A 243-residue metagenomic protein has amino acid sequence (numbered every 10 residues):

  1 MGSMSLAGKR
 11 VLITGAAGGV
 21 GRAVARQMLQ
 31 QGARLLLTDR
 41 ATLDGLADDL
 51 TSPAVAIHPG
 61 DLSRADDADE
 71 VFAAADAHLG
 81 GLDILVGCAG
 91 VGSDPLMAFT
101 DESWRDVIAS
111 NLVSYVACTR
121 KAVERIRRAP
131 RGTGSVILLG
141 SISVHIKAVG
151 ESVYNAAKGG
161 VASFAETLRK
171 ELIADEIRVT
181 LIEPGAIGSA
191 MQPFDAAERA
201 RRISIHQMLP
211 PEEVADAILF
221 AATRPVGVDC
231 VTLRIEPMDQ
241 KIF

Functional and structural regions predicted by a protein language model:
A17-G18: Conserved glycine-rich cofactor-binding loop
Q31-L46: Conserved glycine-rich Rossmann-like NAD(P)H-binding loop of the short-chain dehydrogenase/reductase
C88-S93: Conserved NAD(P)H cofactor-binding loop of Rossmann-fold oxidoreductase domains
P95-I108: Substrate-binding pocket helix/loop in short-chain dehydrogenase/reductase
T119, A157: Active-site helix of classical SDR
S141: Residue(s) in the substrate-gating loop at a strand-loop-helix junction that position the organic substrate next
L181-I182, R201-F243: C-terminal helical subdomain
